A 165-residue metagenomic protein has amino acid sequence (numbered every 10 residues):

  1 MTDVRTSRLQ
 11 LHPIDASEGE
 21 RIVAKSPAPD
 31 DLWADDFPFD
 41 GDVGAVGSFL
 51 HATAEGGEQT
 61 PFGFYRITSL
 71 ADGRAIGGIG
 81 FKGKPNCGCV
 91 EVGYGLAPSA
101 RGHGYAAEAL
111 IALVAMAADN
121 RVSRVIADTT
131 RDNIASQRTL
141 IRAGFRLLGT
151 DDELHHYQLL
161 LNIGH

Functional and structural regions predicted by a protein language model:
M1-E91, L96-S99, A112, M116-V122 (+2 more regions): GNAT-family acyltransferases
G104-A107: Glycine-rich acyl-CoA binding loop
A127-Q137: Conserved beta-strand-loop-alpha-helix junction that forms the acyl-donor binding cleft
L140: Conserved active-site tyrosine of GNAT-family acetyltransferases
